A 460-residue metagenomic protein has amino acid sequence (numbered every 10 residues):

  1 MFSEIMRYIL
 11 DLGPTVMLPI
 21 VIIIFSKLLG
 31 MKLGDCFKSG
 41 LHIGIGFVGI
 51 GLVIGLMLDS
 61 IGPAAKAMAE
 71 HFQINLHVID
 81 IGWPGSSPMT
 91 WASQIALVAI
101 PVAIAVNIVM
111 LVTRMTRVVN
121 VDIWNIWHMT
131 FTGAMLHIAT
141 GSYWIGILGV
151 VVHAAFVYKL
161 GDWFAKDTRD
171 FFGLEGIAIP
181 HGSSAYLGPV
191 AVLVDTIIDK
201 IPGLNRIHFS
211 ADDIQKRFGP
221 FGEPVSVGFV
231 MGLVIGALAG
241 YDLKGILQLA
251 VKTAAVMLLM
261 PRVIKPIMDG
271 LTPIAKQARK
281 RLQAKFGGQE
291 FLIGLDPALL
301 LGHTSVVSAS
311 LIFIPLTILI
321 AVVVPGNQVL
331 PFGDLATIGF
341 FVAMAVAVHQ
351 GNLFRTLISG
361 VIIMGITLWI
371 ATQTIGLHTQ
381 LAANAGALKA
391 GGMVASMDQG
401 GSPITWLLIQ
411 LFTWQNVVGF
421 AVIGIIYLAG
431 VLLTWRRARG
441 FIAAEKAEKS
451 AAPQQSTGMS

Functional and structural regions predicted by a protein language model:
M1-V53, Q94-L292, V346-R355, T379-S460: Signature of multi-pass transmembrane helix bundles
L18-V21, F37, I61, K66-S86 (+1 more regions): Helix-loop-helix junctions within the multi-pass membrane cores of secondary transporters/permeases
G55-G62, I138-G141, D296-A298, I370-A385: Hydrophobic alpha-helical transmembrane segments in multi-pass integral membrane proteins
G55-M68, V112-R117: Transmembrane alpha-helix boundary signature
D80-A92, L411-W414: Short aromatic-rich membrane-water interface segments that cap or initiate transmembrane helices in multi-pass membrane
F229-L243, L316-N327, I370: Juxtamembrane "helix exit" motif at the C-terminal ends of alpha-helical transmembrane segments in multi-pass membrane
K244-K252, A321-A336, F354-I362: Transmembrane helix-loop boundary segments of multi-pass membrane transporters
A278, P331-V342, L357-W369, T374-L388: Active/binding-pocket-proximal capping segment
